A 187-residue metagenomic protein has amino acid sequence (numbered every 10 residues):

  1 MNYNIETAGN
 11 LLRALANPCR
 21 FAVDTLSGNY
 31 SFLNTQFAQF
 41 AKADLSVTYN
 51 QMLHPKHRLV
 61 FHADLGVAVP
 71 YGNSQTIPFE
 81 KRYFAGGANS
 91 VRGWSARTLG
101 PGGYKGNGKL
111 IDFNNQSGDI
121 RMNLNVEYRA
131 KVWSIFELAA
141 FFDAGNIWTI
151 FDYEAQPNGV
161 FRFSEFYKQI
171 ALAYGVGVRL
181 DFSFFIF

Functional and structural regions predicted by a protein language model:
M1-A130, A140-F141, W148-I150, A155-P157: C-terminal outer-membrane beta-barrel translocator/porin domains of Gram-negative envelope proteins and their
H54-R58, W133-I135, F182-I186: Strand-connecting loop/turn motifs
A85-W94, P101, E154-F187: C-terminal beta-signal and terminal closure region of outer-membrane beta-barrel proteins
